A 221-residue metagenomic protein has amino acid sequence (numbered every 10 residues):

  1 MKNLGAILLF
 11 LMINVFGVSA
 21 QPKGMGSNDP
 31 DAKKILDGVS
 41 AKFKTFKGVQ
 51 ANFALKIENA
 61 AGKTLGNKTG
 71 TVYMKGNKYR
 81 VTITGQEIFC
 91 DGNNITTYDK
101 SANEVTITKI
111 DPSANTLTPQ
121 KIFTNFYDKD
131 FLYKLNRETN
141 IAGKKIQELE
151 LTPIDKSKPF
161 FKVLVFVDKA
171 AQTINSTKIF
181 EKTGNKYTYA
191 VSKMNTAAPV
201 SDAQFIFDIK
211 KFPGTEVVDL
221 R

Functional and structural regions predicted by a protein language model:
M1-G5: Positively charged n-region of N-terminal signal peptides that target proteins for export
A6-V15: Bacterial N-terminal signal peptides
V15-K23: Bacterial Sec-dependent signal peptides at the C-terminal "C-region" and cleavage site
A20, F131-N136, N140-P213, V218-R221: Gly/Pro-enriched, hydrophobic low-complexity segments that function as extracytoplasmic propeptides/linkers
P22-T45, N52-I57, K63-L65, N94 (+2 more regions): Flexible, processing/modification-adjacent segments and terminal tails in exported/periplasmic/extracellular proteins
A61-K63, G85-Q86, G184: Solvent-exposed loop/turn segments connecting transmembrane beta-strands in outer-membrane beta-barrel proteins
T69-T116, Y187: An acidic-aromatic
